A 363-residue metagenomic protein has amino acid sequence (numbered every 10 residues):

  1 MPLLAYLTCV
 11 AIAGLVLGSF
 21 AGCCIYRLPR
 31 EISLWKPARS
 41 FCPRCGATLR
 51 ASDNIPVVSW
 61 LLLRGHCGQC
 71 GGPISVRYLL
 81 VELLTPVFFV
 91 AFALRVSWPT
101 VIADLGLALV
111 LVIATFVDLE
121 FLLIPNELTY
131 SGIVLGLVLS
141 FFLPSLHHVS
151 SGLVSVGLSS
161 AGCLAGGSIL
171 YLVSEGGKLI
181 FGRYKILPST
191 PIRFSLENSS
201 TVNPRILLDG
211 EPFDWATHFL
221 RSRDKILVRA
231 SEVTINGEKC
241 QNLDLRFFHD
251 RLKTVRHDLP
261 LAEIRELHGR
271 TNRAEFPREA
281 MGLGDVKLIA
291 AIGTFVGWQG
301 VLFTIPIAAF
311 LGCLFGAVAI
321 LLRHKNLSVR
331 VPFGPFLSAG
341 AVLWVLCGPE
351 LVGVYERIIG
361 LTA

Functional and structural regions predicted by a protein language model:
M1-A363: A membrane-topology feature that recognizes alpha-helical transmembrane segments and their immediate juxtamembrane
